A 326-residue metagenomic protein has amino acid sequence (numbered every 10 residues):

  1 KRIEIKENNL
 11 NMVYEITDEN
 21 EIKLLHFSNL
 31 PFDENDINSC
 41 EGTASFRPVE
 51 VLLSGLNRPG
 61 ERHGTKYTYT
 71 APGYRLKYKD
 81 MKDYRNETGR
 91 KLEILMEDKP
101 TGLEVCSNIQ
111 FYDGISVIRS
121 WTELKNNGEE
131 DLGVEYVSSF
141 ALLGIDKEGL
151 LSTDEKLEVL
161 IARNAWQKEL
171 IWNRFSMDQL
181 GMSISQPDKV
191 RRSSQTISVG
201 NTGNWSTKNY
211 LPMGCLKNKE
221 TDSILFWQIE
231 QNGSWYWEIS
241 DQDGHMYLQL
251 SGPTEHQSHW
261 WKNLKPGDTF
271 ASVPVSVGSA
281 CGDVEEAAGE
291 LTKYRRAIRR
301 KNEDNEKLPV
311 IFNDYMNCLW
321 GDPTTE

Functional and structural regions predicted by a protein language model:
K1-D241, S258: Polysaccharide-binding surfaces and accessory modules of carbohydrate-active proteins
W121, D131, T269-P274, P309: Beta-sheet entry/capping signal
E135-S139, A287-T292: Composition- and surface-driven signal marking solvent-exposed, interaction-prone regions in large proteins
N232, V277, N317: Short, glycine-/Ser/Thr-/acidic-enriched flexible segments
M246-H256: Short, structured beta-strand/loop micro-motifs enriched in basic residues and often containing a Trp
K262-C281: Short Pro-Gly-centered flexible turn/kink motifs
A271, E290-E326: An acidic-aromatic substrate-binding cleft motif
G278-E290: Short, Lys/Arg- and Gly-enriched loop/turn segments at beta-strand edges
